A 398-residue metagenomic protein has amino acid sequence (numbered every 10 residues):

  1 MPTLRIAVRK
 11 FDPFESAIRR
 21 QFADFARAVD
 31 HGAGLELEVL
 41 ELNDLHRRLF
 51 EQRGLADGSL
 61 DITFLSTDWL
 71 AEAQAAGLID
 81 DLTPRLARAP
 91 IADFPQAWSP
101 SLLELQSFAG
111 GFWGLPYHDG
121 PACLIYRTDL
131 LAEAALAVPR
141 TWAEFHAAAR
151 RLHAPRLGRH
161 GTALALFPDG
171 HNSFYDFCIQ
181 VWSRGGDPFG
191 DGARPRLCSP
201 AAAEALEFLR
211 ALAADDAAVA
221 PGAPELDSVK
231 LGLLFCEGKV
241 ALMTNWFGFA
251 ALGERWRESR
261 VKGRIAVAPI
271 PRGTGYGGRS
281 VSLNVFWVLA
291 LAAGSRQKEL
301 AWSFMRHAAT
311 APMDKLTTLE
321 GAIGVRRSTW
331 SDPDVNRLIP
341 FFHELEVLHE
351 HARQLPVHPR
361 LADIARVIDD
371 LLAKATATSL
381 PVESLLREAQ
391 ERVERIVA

Functional and structural regions predicted by a protein language model:
M1-A71, P90, F94, Y276 (+2 more regions): Conserved N-terminal structural module of periplasmic/extracytoplasmic solute-binding proteins
V39-L49, W142-A147, P221-L233: Short helix-initiation/N-cap motifs at beta->coil->alpha
D68-P121, S173, A268: Hinge/lid segment of periplasmic solute-binding proteins
P84-A97, L166-P168, R184-E204, W256-R260 (+1 more regions): Short, solvent-exposed loop/beta-turn-alpha elements that line the ligand-binding surface or hinge of extracytoplasmic
F108-A109, W113-L115, H146-P195: Extracytoplasmic/periplasmic solute-binding protein
A149-R151, G192-A223, I270: Glycine-centered hinge/linker elements that transmit conformational signals in sensory and ligand-binding systems
D215-A217, R255-I323: Extracytoplasmic/periplasmic substrate-recognition and gating elements
A268-I270, T318-D370, K374: Long, aromatic- and glycine/proline-rich binding clefts that accommodate carbohydrate-like moieties
